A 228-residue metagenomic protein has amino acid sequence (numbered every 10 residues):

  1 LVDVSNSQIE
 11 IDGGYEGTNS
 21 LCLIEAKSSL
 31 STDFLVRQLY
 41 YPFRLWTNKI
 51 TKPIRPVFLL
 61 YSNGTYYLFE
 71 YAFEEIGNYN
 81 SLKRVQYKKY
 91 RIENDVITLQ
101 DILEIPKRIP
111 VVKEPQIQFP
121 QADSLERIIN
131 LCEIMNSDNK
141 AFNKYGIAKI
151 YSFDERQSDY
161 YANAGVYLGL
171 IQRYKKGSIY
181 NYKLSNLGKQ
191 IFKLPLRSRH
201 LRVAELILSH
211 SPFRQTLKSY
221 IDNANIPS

Functional and structural regions predicted by a protein language model:
L1, I50, H210: Mixed-charge (Asp/Glu-Lys/Arg
L1-E16: Active-site metal-binding core of divalent-cation-utilizing nuclease and nuclease-like domains
V2-D3, T32, G77-V85, I97: Nucleic-acid endonuclease domains
S20-C22, K27-L35, W46-I76: Nucleic-acid nuclease catalytic cores
S81-S228: Donor-sugar nucleotide-binding helix/loop cap in glycosyltransferases
